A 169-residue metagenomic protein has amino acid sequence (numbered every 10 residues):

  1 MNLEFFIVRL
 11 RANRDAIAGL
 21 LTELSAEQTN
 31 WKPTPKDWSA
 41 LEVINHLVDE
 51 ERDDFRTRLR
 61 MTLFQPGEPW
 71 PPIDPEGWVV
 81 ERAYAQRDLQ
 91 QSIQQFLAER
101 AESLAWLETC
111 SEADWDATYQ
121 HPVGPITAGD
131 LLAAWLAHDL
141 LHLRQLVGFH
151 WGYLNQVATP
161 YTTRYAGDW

Functional and structural regions predicted by a protein language model:
M1, F5-V8, W31-K32, F64 (+3 more regions): Solvent-exposed interaction patches of small proteins and small membrane subunits
M1-Q28, E50-T57, M61: Alpha-helical bundle segments that constitute or directly flank the non-heme di-iron/ferroxidase center
N2, A40, E81-D88, V123-T127: Short amphipathic alpha-helical segments at helix-loop
R11, D15, D49, D53 (+3 more regions): Generic structural signal for well-ordered, non-transmembrane alpha-helical segments in soluble/cytosolic regions
N13, G77-D116, D130-W135: Acidic/histidine-rich alpha-helical segments that form the ligand environment of transition-metal centers
I17, A40, D54, T62 (+3 more regions): C-terminal ligand-sensing/allosteric alpha-helical core of TetR-family HTH transcriptional regulators
T22-T29, E108-D116, G152-N155: Surface-exposed helix-capping loop/turn segments at secondary-structure junctions
N30-P75, L104, T118-W169: Short, contiguous alpha-helical
